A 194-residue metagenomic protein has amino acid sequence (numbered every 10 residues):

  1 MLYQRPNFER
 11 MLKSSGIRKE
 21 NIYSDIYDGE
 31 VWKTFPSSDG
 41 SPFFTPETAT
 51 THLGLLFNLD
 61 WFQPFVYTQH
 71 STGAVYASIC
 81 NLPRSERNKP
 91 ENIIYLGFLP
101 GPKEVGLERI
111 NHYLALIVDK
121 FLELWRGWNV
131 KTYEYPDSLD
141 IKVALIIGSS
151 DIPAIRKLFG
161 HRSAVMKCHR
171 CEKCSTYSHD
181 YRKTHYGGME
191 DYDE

Functional and structural regions predicted by a protein language model:
M1-F62, E123-E194: Charged (Asp/Glu and Lys/Arg) segments that form or flank catalytic channels of large polymer- and nucleotide-handling
V31-K103: Acidic, metal-ligating active-site segments
Y67, P102-I110, L158-H161: Conserved, non-catalytic sequence blocks in retroelement Pol enzymes and Pol-derived host proteins
T68-H70, E108, H179-R182: Short conserved micro-motifs at the rims of enzyme active sites and ligand-binding pockets
A74-S78, I94-F98, A115-L116, S163-K167 (+1 more regions): Short, low-complexity, polar/charged sequence segments that are solvent-exposed and flexible
S78, R84, I110, L158-G160 (+1 more regions): A generic membrane alpha-helix/interface feature
S78-R87, Y113, F121-L124, W128: Structured alpha-helical segments in the cores of large, soluble enzyme domains
I93-I94, V105-L122, M166-H169: Amphipathic alpha-helical interface elements that mediate macromolecular binding in regulatory proteins
